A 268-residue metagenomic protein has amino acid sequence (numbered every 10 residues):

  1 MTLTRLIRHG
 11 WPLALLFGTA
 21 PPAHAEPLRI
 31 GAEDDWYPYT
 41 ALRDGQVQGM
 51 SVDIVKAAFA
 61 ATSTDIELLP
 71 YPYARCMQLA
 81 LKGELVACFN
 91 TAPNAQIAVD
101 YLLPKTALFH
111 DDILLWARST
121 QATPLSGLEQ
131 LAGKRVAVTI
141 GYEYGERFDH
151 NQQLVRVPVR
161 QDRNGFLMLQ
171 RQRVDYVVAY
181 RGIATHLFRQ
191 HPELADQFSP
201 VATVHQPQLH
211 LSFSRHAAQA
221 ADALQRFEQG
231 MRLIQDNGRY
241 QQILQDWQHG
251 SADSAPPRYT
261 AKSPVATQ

Functional and structural regions predicted by a protein language model:
A25-V99, V138: Extracytoplasmic small-molecule ligand-binding "clamshell" domains of the periplasmic binding protein/Venus flytrap
E33-D34, H110-L114, E193-E228, S251-S263: Periplasmic-binding protein-like
V52-A61, F213-W247: Extended ligand-binding regions for polar small-molecule ligands
D65-P72, V138, L154-Q161, G165-M168 (+1 more regions): Short beta-strand-to-loop elements that line the ligand-binding cleft of bilobed periplasmic-binding protein-like
A74-V86, L103, R163-G182, Q190: Short helices/loops that flank or line small-molecule/ion binding pockets
Q78, N90-D100, D175-D196, V201-H205: A ligand-binding cleft/hinge motif common to bilobed small-molecule-binding domains
A117-V136: Flexible hinge/capping segments at coil-to-helix
E143-Q153, D196, M231-Q268: Ligand-binding clefts/hinges and TM-proximal coupling segments of bilobed small-molecule sensing domains
